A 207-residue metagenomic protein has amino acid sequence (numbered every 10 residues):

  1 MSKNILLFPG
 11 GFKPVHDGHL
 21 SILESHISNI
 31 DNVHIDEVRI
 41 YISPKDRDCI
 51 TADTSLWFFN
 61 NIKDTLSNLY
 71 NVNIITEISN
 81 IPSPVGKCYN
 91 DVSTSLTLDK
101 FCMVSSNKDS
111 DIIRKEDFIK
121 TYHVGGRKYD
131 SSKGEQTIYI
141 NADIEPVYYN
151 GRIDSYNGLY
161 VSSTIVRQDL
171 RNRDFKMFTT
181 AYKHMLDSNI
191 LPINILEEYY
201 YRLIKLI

Functional and structural regions predicted by a protein language model:
M1-I207: Nucleotidyltransferase catalytic core that binds NTPs
